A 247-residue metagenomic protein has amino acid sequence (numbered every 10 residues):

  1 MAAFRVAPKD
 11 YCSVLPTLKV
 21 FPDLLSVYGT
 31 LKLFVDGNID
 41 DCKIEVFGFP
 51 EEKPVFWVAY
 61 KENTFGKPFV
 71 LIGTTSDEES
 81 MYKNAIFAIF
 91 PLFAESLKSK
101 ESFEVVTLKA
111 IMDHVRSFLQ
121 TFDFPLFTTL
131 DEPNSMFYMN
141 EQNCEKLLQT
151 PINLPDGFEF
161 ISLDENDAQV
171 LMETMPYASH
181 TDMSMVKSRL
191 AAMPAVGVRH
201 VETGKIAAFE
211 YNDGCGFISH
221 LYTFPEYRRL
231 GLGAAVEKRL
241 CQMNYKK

Functional and structural regions predicted by a protein language model:
M1-G29, Q142-D182: Short amphipathic alpha-helix that is part of the acyltransferase structural core
A3-V6, V35, I44, P125-L130 (+1 more regions): Short secondary-structure junctions
V35-T64, G73-T74, A191-A208: Conserved beta-hairpin
K43, P54-D156: Acyl-donor-binding surface of acyltransferase catalytic domains
G73-E78, T174-M175, L221, Y227: Secondary-structure transition/turn motif
M81-E95, R229-K246: Conserved acetyl-CoA-binding loop-helix of GNAT-fold acetyltransferases
A178-E226: A conserved beta-strand-loop-helix scaffold within acyl/acetyltransferase catalytic domains
F224, K246-K247: Ligand-binding loop in jelly-roll beta-barrel domains
